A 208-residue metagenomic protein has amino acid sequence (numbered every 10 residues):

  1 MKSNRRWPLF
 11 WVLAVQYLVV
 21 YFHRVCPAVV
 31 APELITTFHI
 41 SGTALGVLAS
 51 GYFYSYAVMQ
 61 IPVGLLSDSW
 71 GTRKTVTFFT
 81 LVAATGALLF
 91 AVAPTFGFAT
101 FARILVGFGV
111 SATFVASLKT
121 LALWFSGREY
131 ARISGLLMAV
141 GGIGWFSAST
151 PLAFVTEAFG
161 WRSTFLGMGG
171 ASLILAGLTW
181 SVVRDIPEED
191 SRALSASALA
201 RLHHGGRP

Functional and structural regions predicted by a protein language model:
P8-G42, V63: Extracytoplasmic
Y21, V25, G107-V115, F146: Small-residue-rich segments within alpha-helical transmembrane domains of MFS-like 12-TM solute carriers
V25, F53-I61, W145-F146: Residue-level signature of mid-helix packing/kink "hotspots" within the transmembrane helices of 12-pass Major
V58-G97: Conserved MFS/SLC helix-loop-helix module at the cytosolic interface between two early adjacent transmembrane helices
A102-G141: Cytoplasmic helix-loop-helix junction between adjacent transmembrane helices in 12-TM secondary transporters
L137-D185: Helix-loop-helix hairpin linking two adjacent transmembrane segments in secondary transporters
S181-R207: Flexible cytoplasmic inter-helical loops of multi-pass small-molecule transporters
